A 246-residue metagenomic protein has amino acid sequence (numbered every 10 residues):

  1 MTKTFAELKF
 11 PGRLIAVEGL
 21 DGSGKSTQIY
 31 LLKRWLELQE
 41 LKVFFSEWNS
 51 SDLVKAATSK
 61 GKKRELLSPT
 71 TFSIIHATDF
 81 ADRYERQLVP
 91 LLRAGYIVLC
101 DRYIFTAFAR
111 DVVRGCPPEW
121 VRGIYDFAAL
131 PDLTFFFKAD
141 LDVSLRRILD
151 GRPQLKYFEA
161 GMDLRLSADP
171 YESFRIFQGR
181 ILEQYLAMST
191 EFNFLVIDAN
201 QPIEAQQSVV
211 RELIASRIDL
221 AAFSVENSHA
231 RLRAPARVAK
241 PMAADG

Functional and structural regions predicted by a protein language model:
M1-L14: Extreme N-terminal, non-catalytic leader segments that precede Walker-type/kinase nucleotide-binding cores
T2-F5, K33, L149-G246: NTP-dependent small-molecule kinase module
V17: Hydrophobic anchor at the beta1->P-loop junction of P-loop NTPases
L20: P-loop (Walker A) phosphate-binding loop of NTP-binding proteins
K25: Conserved lysine of the Walker
Q28: Hydrophobic positions on the alpha1 helix immediately C-terminal to the Walker A/P-loop
E37-A129: ATP-dependent small-molecule kinase phosphotransfer cores that center on conserved nucleotide phosphate-binding segments
A107-R180: A glycine- and Lys/Arg-enriched "phosphate-lid" helix/loop adjacent to the NTP-binding pocket of small-molecule kinases
